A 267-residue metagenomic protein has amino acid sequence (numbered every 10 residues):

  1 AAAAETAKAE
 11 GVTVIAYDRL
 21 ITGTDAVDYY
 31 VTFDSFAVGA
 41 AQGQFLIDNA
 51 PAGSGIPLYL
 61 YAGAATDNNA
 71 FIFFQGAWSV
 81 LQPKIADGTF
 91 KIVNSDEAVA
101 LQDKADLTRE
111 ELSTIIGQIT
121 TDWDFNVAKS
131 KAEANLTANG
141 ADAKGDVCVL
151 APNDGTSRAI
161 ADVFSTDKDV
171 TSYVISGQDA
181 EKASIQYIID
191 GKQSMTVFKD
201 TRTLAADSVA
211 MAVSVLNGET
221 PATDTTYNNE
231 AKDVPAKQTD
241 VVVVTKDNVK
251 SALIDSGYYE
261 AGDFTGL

Functional and structural regions predicted by a protein language model:
A1-L267: A residue-level marker of the well-folded mature domains of exported/periplasmic proteins
